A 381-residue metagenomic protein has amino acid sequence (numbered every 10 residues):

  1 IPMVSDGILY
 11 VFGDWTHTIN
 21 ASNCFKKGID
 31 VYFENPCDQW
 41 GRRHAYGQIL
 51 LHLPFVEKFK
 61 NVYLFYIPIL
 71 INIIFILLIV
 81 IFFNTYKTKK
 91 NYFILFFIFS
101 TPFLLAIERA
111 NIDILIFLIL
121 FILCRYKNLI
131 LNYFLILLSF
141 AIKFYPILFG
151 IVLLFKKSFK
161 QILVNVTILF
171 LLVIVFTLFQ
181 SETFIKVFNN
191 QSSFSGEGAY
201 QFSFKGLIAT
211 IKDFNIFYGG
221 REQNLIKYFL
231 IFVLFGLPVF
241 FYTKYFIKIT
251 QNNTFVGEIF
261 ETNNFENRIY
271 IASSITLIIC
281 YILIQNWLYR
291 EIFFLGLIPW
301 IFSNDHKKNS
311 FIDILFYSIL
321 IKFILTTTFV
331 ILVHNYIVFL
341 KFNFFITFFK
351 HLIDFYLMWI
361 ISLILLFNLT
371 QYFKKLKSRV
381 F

Functional and structural regions predicted by a protein language model:
I1-L131, K156-W287, L295, K377-F381: Primarily membrane-embedded glycan-assembly and transfer machineries that use lipid-linked glycans
L77, Y145, V173, G236-F240 (+2 more regions): Alpha-helical transmembrane segments
L118-L129, V152-K157, L295-S310, L357-Q371: Transmembrane alpha-helices and membrane-interface helical segments of multi-pass integral membrane enzymes
F134-L154, L283-R290: Transmembrane helices and adjacent periplasmic/lumenal helix-loop junctions of polyprenol-phosphate-dependent
Y145, F241-T243, F323-F329: Transmembrane alpha-helical segments that form the membrane-embedded catalytic/substrate-channel core of multi-pass
F302-F381: Aromatic-enriched
